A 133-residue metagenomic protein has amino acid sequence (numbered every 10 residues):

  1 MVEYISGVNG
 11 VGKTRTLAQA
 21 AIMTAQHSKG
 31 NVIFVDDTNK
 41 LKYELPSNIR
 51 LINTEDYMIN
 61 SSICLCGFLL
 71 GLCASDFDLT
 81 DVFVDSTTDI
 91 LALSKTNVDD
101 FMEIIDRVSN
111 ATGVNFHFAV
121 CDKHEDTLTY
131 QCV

Functional and structural regions predicted by a protein language model:
M1-G71, T127-T129: Conserved P-loop
C73, D81-V133: Replace "adjacent to P-loop NTPase cores in ATP/GTP-dependent enzymes" with "adjacent to NTP-binding cores
